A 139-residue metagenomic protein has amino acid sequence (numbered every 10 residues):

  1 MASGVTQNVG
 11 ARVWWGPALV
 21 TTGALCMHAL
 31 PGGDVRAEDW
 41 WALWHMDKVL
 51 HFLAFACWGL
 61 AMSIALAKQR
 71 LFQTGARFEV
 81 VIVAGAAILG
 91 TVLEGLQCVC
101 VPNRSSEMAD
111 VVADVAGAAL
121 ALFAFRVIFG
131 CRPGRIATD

Functional and structural regions predicted by a protein language model:
M1-V111, V115-D139: Bulky hydrophobic segments
